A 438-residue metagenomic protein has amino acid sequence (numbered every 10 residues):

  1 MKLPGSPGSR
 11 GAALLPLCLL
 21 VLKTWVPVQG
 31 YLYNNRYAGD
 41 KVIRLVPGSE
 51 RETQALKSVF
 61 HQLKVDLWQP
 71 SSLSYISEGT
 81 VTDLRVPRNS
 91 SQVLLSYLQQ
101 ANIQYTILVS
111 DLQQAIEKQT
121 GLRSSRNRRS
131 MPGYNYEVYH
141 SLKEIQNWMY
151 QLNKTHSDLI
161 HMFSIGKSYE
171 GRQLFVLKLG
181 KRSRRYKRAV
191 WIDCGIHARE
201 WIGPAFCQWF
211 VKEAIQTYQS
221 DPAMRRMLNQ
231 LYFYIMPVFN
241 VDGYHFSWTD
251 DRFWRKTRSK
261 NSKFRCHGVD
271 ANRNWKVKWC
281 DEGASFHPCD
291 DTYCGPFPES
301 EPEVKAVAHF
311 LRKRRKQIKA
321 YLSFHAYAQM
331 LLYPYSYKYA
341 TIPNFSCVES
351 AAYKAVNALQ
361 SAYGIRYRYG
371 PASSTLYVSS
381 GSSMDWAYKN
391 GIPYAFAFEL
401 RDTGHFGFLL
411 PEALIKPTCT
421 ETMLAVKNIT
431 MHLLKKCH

Functional and structural regions predicted by a protein language model:
K2-H438: M14 metallocarboxypeptidase catalytic domain recognition
